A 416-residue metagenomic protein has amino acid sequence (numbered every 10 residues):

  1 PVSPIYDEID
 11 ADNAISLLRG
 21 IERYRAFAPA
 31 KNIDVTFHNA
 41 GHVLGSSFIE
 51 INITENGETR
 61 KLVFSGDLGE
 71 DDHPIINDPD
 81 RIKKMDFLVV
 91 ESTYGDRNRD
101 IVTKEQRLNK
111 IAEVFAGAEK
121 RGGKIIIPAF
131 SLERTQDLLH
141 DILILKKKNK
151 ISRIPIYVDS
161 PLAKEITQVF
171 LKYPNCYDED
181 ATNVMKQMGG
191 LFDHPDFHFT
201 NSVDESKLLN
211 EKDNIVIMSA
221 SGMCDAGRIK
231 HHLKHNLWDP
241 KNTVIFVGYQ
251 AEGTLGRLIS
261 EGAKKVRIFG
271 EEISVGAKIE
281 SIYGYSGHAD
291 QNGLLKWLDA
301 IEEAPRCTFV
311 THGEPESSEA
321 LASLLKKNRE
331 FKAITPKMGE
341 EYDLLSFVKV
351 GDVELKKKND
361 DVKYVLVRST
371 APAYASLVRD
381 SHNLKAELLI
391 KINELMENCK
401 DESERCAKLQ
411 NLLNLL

Functional and structural regions predicted by a protein language model:
P1-D137, D141-P155, C176-E179: His/Asp/Glu-rich metal-coordinating catalytic cores of metallo-dependent phosphodiesterases/hydrolases acting on
I33-F37, V169-C176, L295, L345-K358: Short, surface-exposed amphipathic charged segments that create phosphate/polyanion-binding patches used for binding
V43, G66-L68, S92-T93, F130-L132 (+5 more regions): Active-site metal-binding loops of divalent metal-dependent hydrolases
P74-T93, P174-D180, Q250-G276: Short, compositionally biased "basic patch" segments
A112-L255, V266-R267, E302, S317-E319 (+2 more regions): Hard-cation-handling environments
D239, E314-D360: C-terminal, active-site-flanking charged/polar segments
R267-L298: Generic long, charged, amphipathic alpha-helical segments
G339-E404: Charged, amphipathic alpha-helical linkers/stalks
